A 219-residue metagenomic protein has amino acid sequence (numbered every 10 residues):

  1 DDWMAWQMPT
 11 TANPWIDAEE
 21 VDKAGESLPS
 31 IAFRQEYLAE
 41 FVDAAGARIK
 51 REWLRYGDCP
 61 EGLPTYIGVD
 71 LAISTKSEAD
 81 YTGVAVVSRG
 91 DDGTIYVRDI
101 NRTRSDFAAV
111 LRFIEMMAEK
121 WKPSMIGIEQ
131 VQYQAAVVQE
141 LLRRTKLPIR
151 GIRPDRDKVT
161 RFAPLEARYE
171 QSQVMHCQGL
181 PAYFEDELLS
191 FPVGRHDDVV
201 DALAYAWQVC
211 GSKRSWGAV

Functional and structural regions predicted by a protein language model:
D1-E19: Replace "adjacent to P-loop NTPase cores in ATP/GTP-dependent enzymes" with "adjacent to NTP-binding cores
W3, T82, V200: Change "...and in nucleic-acid phosphodiester-cleaving endonucleases..." to "...and in nucleic-acid processing enzymes
W6-M8, Y37, I100, I152: Hydrophobic residues at beta-strand termini and immediately following loops that shape nucleotide-binding pockets
N13-L71: ATPase catalytic-site recognition across NTP-hydrolyzing enzymes
G46, A206-V219: Acidic two-metal-ion nuclease catalytic site recognized across multiple nuclease folds, prominently DnaQ/RNase D-T
V69-T82: An active-site-proximal beta-strand-loop segment
G83-G194: Mg2+-dependent endonuclease catalytic cores in nucleic-acid-processing enzymes, primarily RNase H-like
E187-C210: Charged alpha-helix within mobile-element recombinases
